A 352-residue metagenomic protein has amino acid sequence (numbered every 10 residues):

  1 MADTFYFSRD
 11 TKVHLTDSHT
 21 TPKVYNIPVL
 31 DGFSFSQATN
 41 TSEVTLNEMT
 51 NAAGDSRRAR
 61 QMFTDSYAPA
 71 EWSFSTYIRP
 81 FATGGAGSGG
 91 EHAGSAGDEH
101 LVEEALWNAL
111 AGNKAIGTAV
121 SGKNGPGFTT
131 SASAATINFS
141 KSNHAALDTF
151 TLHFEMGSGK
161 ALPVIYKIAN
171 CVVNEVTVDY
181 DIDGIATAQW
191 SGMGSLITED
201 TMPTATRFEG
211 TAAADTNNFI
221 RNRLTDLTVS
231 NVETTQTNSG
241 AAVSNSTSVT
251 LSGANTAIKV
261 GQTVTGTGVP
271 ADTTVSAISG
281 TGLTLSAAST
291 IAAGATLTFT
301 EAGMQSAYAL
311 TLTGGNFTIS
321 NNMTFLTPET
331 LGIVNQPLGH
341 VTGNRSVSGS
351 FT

Functional and structural regions predicted by a protein language model:
M1-N238, A242, Q262-T263, T273-S276 (+3 more regions): Signature of extracytoplasmic/envelope-associated structural regions
V243, G253-T256, G280: Poly-acidic low-complexity segments
S246-G253, L285: Short alpha-helix capping/helix-loop boundary micro-motifs
S252-T267: Short coil-to-beta transition motif at edge beta-strands of beta-rich domains
